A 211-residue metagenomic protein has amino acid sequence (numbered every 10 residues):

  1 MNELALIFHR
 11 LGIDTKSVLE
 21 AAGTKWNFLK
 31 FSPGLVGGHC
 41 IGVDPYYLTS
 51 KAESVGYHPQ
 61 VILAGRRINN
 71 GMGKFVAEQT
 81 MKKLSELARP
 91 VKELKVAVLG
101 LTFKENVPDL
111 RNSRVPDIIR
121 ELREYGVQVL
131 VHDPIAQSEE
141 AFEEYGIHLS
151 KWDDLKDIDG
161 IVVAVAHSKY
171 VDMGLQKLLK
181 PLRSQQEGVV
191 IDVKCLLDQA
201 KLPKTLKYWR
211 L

Functional and structural regions predicted by a protein language model:
M1-L211: Structural/interface elements that position substrates and couple domains in central-metabolism enzymes
